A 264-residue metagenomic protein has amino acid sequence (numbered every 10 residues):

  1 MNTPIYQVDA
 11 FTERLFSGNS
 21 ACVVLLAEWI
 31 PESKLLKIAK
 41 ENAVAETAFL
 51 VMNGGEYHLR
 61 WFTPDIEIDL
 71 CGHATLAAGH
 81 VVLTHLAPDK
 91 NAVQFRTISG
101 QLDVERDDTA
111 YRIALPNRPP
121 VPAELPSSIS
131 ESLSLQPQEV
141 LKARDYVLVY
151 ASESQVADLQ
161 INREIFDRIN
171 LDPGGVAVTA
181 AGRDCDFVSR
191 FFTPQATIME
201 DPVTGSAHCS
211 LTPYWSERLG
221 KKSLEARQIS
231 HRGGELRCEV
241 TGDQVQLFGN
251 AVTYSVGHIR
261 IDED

Functional and structural regions predicted by a protein language model:
M1-L70, T75-D264: Active-site proximal loop and beta-alpha junction motif in alpha/beta enzyme cores
